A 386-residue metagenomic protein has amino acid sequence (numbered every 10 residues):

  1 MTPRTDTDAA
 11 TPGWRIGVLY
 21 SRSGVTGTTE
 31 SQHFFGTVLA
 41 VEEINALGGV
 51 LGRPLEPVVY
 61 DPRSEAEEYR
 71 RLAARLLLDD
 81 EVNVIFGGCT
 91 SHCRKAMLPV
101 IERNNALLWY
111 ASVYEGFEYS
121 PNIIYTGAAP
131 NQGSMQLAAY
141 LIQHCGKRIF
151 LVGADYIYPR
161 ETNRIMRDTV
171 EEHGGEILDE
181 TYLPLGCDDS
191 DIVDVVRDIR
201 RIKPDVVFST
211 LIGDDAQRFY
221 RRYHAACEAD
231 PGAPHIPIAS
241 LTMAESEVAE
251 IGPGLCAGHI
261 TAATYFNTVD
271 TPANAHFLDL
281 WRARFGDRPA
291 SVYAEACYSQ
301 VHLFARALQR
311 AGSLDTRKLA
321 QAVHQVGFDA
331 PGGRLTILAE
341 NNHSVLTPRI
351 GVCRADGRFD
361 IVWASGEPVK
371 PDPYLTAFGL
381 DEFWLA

Functional and structural regions predicted by a protein language model:
M1-A386: Extracytosolic ligand-binding ectodomains
